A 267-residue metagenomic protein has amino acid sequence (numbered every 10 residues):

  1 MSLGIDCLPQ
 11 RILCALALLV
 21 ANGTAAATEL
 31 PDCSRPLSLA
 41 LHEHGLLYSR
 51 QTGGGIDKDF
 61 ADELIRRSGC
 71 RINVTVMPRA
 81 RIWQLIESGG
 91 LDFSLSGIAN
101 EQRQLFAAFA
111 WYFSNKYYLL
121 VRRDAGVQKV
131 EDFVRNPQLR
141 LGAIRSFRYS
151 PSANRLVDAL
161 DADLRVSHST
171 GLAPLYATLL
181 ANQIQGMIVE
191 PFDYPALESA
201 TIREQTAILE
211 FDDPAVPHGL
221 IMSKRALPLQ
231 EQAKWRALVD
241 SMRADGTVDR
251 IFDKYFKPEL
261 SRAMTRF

Functional and structural regions predicted by a protein language model:
R11-N22: Bacterial N-terminal signal peptides
T28-L105, H168, D245, Y255: Extracytoplasmic small-molecule ligand-binding "clamshell" domains of the periplasmic binding protein/Venus flytrap
C33-R50, E131-Y149: Short loop->beta-strand "edge-of-pocket" segments that line small-molecule binding or catalytic clefts across diverse
L41-H44, N115-K116, A200-V239, F256-F267: Periplasmic-binding protein-like
K58-R67, E131-R140, F147, L220-E259: Extended ligand-binding regions for polar small-molecule ligands
D59-C70, A110-Y112, R135-P137, S146-S169 (+3 more regions): Ligand-binding cleft/hinge of the Venus flytrap
D62, R71-R135, S146-Y149, I208-D213: Acidic, polar ligand-binding/catalytic clefts
T75, A80-D92, D132-V134, L172-D193 (+1 more regions): Short helices/loops that flank or line small-molecule/ion binding pockets
